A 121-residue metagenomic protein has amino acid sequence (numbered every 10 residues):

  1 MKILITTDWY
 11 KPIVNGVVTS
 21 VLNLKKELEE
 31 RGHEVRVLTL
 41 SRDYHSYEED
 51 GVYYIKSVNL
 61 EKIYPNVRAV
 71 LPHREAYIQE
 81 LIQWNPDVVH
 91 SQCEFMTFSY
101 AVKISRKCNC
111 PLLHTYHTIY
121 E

Functional and structural regions predicted by a protein language model:
M1-K56, L81: N-terminal subdomain of nucleotide-sugar transferases
W9-K11, V58-E61, I119-E121: A short, flexible beta-alpha/helix-coil linker loop
I13, Y64-A69, H90-S91: Short, flexible loop segments at the rims of nucleotide/cofactor-binding pockets, characterized by
R31, W84, I104-C108: Helix C-cap/helix->beta junction micro-motif
S41, P72-H73, E94-T97: Short beta->alpha connector loops
D50-Q79: A short, charged, and often flexible helix/loop element on the N-terminal side of the glycosyltransferase catalytic
E80-D87: Glycine-rich phosphate-binding loop signature in dinucleotide/nucleotide-binding domains
V89-C110, H114-Y116, Y120: An aromatic- and histidine-rich active-site surface loop
